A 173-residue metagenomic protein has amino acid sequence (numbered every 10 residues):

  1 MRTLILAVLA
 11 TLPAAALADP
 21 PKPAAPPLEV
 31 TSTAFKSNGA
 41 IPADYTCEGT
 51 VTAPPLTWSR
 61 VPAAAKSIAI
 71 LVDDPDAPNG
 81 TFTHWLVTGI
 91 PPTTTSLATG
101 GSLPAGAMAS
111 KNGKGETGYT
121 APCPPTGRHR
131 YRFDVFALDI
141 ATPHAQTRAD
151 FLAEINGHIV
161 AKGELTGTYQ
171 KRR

Functional and structural regions predicted by a protein language model:
M1-L4: Positively charged n-region of N-terminal signal peptides that target proteins for export
L17-R173: N-terminus-centered regions that define maturation/targeting leaders and the start of the first functional domain
